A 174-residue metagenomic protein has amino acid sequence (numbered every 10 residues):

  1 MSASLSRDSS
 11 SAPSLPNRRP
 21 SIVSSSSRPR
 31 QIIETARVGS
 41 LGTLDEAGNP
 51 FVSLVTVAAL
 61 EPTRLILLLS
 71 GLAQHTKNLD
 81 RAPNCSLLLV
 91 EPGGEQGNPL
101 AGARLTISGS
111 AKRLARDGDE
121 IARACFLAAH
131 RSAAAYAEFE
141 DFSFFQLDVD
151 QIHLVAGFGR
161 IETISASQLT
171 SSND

Functional and structural regions predicted by a protein language model:
S2-S24, A129-D174: C-terminal edge-of-domain segments
A3-R7, A12-D80, L88: An N-terminal domain-cap segment
A36-V38, T63-L65, A82-C85, F139-F144 (+1 more regions): Short, surface-exposed beta-edge/turn micro-motifs
S40, I107, V155-G157: Short glycine/serine/threonine-biased micro-segments
P50, T76, G118, L154-A156: Intrinsically disordered, low-complexity acidic/polar segments
V52-T56, T106-S108, F144-Q146, I152: Conserved hydrophobic/aromatic beta-strand scaffold that supports enzyme active sites
A58-E61, A115, H153: A generic structural motif
Q74-A129, F139, V149: Short, structured beta-strand-loop surface elements
